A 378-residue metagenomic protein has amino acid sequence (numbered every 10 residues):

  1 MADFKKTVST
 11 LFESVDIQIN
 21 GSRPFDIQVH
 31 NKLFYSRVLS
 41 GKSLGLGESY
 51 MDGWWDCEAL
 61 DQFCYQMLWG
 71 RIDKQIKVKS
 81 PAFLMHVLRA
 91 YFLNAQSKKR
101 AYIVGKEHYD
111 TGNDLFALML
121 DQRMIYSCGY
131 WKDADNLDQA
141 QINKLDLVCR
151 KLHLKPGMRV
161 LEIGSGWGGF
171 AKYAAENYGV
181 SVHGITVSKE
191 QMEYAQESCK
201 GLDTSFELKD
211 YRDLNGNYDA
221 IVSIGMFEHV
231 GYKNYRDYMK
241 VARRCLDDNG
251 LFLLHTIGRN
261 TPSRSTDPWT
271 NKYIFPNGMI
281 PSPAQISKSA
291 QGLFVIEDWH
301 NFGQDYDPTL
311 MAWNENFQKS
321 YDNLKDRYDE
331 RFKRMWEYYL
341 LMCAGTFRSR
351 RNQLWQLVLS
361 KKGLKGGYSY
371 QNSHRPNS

Functional and structural regions predicted by a protein language model:
M1-Q141, L147: Feature captures hydrophobic
G157-G164: Conserved class I S-adenosyl-L-methionine
W167-Y178: Conserved SAM-binding loop of SAM-dependent methyltransferases across substrates and taxa, primarily the Class I
K200-Y211: Conserved SAM-binding strand-loop segment of SAM-dependent methyltransferases
R212-I221: A short acidic, Gly/Pro-enriched loop at the edge of an enzyme's catalytic core that lines a small-molecule cofactor
R236-D248: A short glycine-rich, Lys/Arg-flanked "PGG" loop and its adjoining helix->strand segment in the class I
N249-I257: Conserved beta-strand signature within the Rossmann-like core of class I S-adenosyl-L-methionine
I257-G366, H374-P376: Substrate-binding/catalytic lobe of Class I Rossmann-like enzymes that use SAM or dcSAM, i.e., the mid-to-C-terminal
